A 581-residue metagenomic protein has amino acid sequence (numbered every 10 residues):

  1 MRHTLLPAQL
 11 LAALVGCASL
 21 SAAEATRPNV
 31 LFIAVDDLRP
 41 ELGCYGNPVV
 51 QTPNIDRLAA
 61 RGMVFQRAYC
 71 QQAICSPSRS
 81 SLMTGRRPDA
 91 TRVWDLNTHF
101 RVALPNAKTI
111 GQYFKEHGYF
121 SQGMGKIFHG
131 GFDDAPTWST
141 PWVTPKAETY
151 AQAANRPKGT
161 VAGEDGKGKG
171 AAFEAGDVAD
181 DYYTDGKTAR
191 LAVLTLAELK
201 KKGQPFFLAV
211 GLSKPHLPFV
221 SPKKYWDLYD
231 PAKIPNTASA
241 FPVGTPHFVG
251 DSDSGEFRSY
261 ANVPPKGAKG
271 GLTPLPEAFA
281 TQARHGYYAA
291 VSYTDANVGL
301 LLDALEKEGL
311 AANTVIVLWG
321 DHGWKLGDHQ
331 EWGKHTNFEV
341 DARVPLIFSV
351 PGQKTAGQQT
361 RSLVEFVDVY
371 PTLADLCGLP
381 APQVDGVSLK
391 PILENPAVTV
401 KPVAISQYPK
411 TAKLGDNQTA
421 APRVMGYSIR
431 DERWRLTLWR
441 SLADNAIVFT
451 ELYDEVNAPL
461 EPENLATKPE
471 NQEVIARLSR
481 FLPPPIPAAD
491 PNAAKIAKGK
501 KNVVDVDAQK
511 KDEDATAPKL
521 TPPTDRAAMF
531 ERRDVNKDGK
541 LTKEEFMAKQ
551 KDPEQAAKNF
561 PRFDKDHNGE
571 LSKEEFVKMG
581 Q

Functional and structural regions predicted by a protein language model:
R2, L6, L10, C17 (+5 more regions): Formylglycine-dependent sulfatase
P28, N457, V535-K543, G569-K573: Glycine-aliphatic tripeptides that mark coil-to-beta-strand junctions in extracellular and membrane proteins
L82, D431, D454, V535-N536 (+2 more regions): Short, acidic, Ser/Thr-enriched surface-loop or helix-capping motifs
A240-P242, D385-V387, A489-K500: Short, flexible loop/turn segments with low-complexity composition
N492-P523, R533: Compositionally biased, proline/threonine/alanine/serine-rich low-complexity intrinsically disordered stretches
P523-K537, A556-H567: Primarily EF-hand calcium-binding motifs
L541-E554, K573-Q581: Amphipathic regulatory helices of Ca2+-sensor modules
